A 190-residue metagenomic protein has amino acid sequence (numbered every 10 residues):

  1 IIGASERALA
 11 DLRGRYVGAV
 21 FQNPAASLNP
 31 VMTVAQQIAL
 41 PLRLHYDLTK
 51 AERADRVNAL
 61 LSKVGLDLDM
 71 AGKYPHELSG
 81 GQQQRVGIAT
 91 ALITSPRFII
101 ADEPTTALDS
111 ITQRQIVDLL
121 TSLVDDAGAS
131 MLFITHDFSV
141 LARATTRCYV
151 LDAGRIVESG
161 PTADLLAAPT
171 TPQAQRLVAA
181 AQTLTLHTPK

Functional and structural regions predicted by a protein language model:
I1-G18, Q36, L44, D164-P169: ABC ATPase NBD coupling module
E52-D69, V178-A179: Conserved ABC ATPase "signature" region
Y74-L78, Q82: Conserved ABC ATPase signature
I93-R97: A short, proline-enriched helix->beta-strand linker immediately N-terminal to the Walker B motif in ABC-type P-loop
L141-R143: A short, surface-exposed alpha-helical micro-motif characterized by mixed small hydrophobic and charged/polar residues
S159-G160: ABC ATPase "signature
